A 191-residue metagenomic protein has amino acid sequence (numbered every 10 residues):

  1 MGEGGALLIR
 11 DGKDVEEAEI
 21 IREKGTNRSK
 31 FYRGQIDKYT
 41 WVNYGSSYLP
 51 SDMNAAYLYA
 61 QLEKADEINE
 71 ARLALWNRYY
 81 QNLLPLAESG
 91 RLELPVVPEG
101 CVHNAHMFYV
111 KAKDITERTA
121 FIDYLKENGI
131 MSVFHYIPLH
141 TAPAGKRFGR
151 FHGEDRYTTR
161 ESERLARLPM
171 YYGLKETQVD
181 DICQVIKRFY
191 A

Functional and structural regions predicted by a protein language model:
G2-L7: Glycine-rich phosphate-binding loop of ATP-grasp-fold ATP-dependent ligases
R10-A191: PLP-dependent aminotransferase class I/II
